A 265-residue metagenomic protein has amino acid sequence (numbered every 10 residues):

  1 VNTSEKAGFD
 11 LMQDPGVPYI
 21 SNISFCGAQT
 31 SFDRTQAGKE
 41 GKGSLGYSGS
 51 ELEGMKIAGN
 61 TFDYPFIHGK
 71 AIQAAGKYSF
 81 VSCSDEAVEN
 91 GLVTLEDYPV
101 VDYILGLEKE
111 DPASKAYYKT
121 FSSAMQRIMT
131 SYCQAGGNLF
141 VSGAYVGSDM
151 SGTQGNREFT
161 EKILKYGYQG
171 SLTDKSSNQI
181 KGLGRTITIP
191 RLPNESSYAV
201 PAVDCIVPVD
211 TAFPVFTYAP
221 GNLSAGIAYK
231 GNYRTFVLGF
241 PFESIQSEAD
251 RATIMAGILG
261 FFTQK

Functional and structural regions predicted by a protein language model:
V1, K6-S21, G137-L139, P193-K265: A glycine-centered loop/beta-turn motif at secondary-structure junctions
V1-E5, Y98-E110, G143-A144, L238-F240: Short loop/turn segments at strand-loop or loop-helix junctions that form parts of catalytic or ligand-binding pockets
V1-V100, Y233, S244, A256-K265: Aromatic-Pro/Gly-enriched surface loop or interdomain linker that acts as a lid/target-recognition segment
E53-G59, Y103-T120, P241: The substrate-binding groove and active-site-proximal loops of carbohydrate-active enzymes, especially glycoside
Q73, V93-D97, Y132-A135, V207-V209 (+1 more regions): Extracellular/periplasmic catalytic domains that process cell-envelope and extracellular macromolecules
Q73, Y103-G106, T130, Q134 (+1 more regions): Sec-exported extracytoplasmic/periplasmic mature domains
D85-L92, S123-I128, P220-A225: Alpha-helical scaffolding within the catalytic cores of extracellular/periplasmic polymer-degrading hydrolases
E108-F213, P220, I254: A glycine-rich, often tryptophan-bearing local segment used as a flexible ligand/cofactor-contacting loop or short
